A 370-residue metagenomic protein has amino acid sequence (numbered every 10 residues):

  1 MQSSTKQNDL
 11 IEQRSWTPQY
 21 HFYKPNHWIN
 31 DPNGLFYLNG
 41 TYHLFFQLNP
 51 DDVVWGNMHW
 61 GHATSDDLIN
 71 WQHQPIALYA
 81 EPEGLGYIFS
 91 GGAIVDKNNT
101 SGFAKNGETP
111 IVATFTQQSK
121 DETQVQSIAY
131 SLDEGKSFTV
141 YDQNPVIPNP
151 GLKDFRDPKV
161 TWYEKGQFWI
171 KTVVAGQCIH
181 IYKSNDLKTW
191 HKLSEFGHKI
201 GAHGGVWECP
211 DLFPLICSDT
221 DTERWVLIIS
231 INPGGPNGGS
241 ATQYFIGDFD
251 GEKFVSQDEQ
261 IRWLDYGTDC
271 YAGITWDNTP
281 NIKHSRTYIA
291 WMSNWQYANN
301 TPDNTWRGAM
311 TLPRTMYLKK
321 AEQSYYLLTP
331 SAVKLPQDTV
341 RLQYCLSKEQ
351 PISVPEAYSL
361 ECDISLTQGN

Functional and structural regions predicted by a protein language model:
Q2-N33, D52-W55, N70-K105, G135-W162 (+5 more regions): Surface loop/turn signatures of beta-propeller and other carbohydrate-active proteins
S3-N8, D219-D221, Q243-N370: Beta-rich accessory regions
D31-D51, Q74-A77, I94-K97, G102-D121 (+7 more regions): Hydrophobic core segments of beta-strands in well-ordered, beta-rich domains
P32, N57-W60, I88-S90, E108-P110 (+10 more regions): Extracellular structured ligand-interaction cores
L38, S65, D96, L215 (+4 more regions): Generic, well-ordered alpha-helical scaffold segments in large soluble proteins
N49, K97, D121, Y130-K136 (+6 more regions): A generic secondary-structure signal for well-formed alpha-helical elements
H59-D67, V125-E134, Y182-D186, S240-G251 (+1 more regions): Beta-propeller blade signature
